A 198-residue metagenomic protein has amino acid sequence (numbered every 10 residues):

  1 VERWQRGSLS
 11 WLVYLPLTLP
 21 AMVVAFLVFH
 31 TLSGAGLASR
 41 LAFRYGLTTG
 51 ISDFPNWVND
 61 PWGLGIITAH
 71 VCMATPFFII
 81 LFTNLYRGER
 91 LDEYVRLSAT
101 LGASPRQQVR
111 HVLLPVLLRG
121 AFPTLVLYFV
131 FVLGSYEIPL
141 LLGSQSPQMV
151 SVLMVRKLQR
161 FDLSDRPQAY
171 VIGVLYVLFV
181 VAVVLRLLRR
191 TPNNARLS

Functional and structural regions predicted by a protein language model:
V1-T83, V116, G120-G134, L141-G143 (+2 more regions): Membrane-water interface segments at the C-terminal ends of transmembrane alpha-helices in multi-pass inner-membrane
E2-Q5, R87-D92, A103-P105, S146-P147 (+1 more regions): Juxtamembrane helix-boundary/capping and inter-helix hinge elements in multi-pass membrane proteins
S10-Y14, R40-L47, V95-T100, H111 (+1 more regions): Short amphipathic alpha-helical coupling elements at transmembrane boundaries
G34, R44, T48, G88 (+3 more regions): A short linear boundary/processing microfeature
G63-G65, I79, E89-P123: Amphipathic cytosolic juxtamembrane alpha-helices at the membrane-cytosol interface of multi-pass membrane transporters
M73, Y86-R90, L113, Q159: Short amphipathic helical patch at the helix-1/turn junction of helix-turn-helix
T83-V95, A99, P167-S198: C-terminal transmembrane helix and the adjacent membrane-cytosol boundary/short C-terminal tail of inner/organellar
E137-S164: Glycine-rich helix-loop "coupling/hinge" segments at transmembrane-helix boundaries in multipass transporters
